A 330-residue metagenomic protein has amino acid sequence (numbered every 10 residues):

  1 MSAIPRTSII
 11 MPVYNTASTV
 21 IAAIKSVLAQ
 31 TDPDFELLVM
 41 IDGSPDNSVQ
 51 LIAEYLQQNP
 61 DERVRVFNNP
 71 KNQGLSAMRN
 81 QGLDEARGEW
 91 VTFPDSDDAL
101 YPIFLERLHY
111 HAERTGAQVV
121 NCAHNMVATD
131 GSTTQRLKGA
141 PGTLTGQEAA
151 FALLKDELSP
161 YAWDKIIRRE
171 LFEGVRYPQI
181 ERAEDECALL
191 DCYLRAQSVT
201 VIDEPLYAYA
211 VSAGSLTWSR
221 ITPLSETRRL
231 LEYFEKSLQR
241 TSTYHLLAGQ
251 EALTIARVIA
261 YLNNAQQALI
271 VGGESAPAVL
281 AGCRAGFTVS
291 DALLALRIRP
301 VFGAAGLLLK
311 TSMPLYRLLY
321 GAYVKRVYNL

Functional and structural regions predicted by a protein language model:
M1-T227, L308: Nucleotide-sugar donor-binding/catalytic module of glycosyltransferases that assemble extracellular/cell-envelope
S2, L75, I103, G116 (+7 more regions): General helical secondary-structure elements
I166, L238-Y244, G306-M313: Juxtamembrane/interfacial segments around transmembrane helices
L206-S212, S219-E251, L262-D291: Catalytic core of nucleotide-sugar-dependent glycosyltransferases
Y244-I255, L296-I298, F302-G306: Structural motif
R257-Y261: TPR repeat positional signature
L269-L330: Membrane-interface aromatic/basic loop that binds lipid-linked glycans or pyrophosphate carriers, typified by
